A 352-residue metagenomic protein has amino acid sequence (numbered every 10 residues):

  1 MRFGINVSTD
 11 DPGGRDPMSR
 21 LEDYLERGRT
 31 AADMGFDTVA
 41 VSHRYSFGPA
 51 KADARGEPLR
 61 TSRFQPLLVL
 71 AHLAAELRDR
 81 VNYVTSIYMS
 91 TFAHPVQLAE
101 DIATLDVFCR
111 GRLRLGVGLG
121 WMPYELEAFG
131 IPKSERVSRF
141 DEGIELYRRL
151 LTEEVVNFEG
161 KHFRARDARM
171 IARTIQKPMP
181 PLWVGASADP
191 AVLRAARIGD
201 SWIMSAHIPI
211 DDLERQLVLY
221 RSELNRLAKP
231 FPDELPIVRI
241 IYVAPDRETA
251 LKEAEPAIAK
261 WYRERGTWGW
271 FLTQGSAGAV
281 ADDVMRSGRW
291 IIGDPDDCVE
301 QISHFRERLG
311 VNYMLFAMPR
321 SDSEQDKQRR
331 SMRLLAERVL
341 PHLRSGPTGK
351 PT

Functional and structural regions predicted by a protein language model:
M1-E76, K177-P180, L334: N-terminal beta1-alpha1-beta2 module of alpha/beta enzyme domains
F3-V7, V39-V41, Y83-T85, L113-V117 (+4 more regions): Hydrophobic faces of well-ordered beta-strands that scaffold small-molecule active sites in alpha/beta enzyme cores
V7, S134-M170, I210-N312, Q325 (+1 more regions): An alpha-helical appendage that flanks or caps ligand/catalytic pockets
V7-E22, S86-V96, Q176-S187, I241-V243 (+1 more regions): Active-site mouth loops of central-metabolism enzymes
M18-T30, L98-D101, A186-R194, D297-F305: Short, acidic/polar
M34, F108, I198, R308-L309: Structural motif
D53, D79-V81, T91-I198, I210-K229 (+1 more regions): Internal, glycine-rich beta/alpha segment that forms the wall or movable "lid" of small-molecule/cofactor binding
A74-S86: Conserved catalytic cysteine-centered active-site region of acyl-thioester-dependent Claisen-condensing enzymes
